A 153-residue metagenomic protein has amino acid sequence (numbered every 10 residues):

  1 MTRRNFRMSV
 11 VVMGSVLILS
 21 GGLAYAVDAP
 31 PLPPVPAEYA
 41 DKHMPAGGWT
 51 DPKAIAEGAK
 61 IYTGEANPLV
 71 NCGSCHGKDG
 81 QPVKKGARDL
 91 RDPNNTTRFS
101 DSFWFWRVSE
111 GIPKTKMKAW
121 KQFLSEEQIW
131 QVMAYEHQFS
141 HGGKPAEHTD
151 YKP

Functional and structural regions predicted by a protein language model:
T2-V12: Bacterial N-terminal signal peptides that target proteins for export
V11-S20: Bacterial N-terminal signal peptides
G22-A26: Sec/Tat signal peptide C-region and signal peptidase I cleavage site
A29-A66, Y151-P153: Electrostatic cytochrome c docking/interface patches
Y39-D41, P45-A46, T63-A87, K114-K116 (+1 more regions): Periplasmic/extracellular electron-transfer cofactor-ligation site, primarily the c-type cytochrome heme-c attachment
W49-P52, G73-S109: Gly/Gly-Pro-rich "capping" loops immediately C-terminal to redox-active cysteine motifs in periplasmic/lumenal
E57, D89, K116-A119: Conserved beta-strand positions that form and line the central face of beta-propeller blades
K121-T149: C-terminal capping alpha-helices of c-type cytochrome domains
